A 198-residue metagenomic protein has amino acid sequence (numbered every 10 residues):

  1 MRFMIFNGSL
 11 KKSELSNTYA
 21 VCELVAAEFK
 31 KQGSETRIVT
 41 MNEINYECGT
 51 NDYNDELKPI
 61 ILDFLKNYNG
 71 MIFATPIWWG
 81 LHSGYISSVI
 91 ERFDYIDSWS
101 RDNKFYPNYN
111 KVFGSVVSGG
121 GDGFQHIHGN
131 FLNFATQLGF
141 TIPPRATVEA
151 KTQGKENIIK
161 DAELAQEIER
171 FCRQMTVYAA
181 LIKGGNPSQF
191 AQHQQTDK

Functional and structural regions predicted by a protein language model:
M1-N103, I158-K198: N-terminal beta1-alpha1-beta2 submodule of the flavodoxin-like/Rossmannoid cofactor-binding fold
M4-N7, S115-S118, P144-E149, G154-I158: Ligand-binding pocket scaffold of soluble enzyme catalytic domains
S13, D122-G123, Q153: A short beta-to-alpha transition loop/helix N-cap that caps and shapes the active-site region
E91, G129-N130, A150, K183: Amphipathic, positively biased hydrophobic alpha-helical segments used for protein targeting and membrane insertion
K104-V148, Q166: Short, glycine-/small-residue-rich phosphate/pyrophosphate-handling segment
Y109-V112, Q153-K155, Q192: Short alpha-helical linear motifs
